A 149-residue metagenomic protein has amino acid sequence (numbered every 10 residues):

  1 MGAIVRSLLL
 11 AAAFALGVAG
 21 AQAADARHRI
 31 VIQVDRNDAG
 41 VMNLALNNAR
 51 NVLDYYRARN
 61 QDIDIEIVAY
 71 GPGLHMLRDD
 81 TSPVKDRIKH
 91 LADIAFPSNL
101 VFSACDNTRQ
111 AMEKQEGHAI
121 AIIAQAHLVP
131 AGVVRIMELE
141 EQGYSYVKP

Functional and structural regions predicted by a protein language model:
M1-S7: Positively charged n-region of N-terminal signal peptides that target proteins for export
G2, A19-Q22: Mature exported/compartmentalized surface modules and terminal targeting/interaction regions
S7-G17: Bacterial N-terminal signal peptides
Q22-P149: Secreted/extracellular ectodomain signature
